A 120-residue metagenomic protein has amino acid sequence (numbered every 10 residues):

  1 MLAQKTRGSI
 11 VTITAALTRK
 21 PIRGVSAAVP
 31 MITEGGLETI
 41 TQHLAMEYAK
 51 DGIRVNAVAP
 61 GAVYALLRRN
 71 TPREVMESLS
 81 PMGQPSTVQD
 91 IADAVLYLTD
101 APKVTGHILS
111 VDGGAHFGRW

Functional and structural regions predicted by a protein language model:
L2-G36, T41-K50: Catalytic loop of short-chain dehydrogenase/reductase
A16-T18, A62-Y64, R68, H116: Conserved sequence/active-site signature of Rossmann-fold short-chain dehydrogenase/reductase
A49, R54, T105-G106: Short, small/polar-rich loop/turn modules that mediate ligand/substrate recognition or access, typified
R54-Y64, S110-D112: Conserved SDR Rossmann-fold cofactor-binding beta-strand/turn motif
T71-D90: Catalytic Tyr-x(3-8)-Lys segment
T87-V111, H116: C-terminal substrate-recognition "lid" of short-chain dehydrogenase/reductases
